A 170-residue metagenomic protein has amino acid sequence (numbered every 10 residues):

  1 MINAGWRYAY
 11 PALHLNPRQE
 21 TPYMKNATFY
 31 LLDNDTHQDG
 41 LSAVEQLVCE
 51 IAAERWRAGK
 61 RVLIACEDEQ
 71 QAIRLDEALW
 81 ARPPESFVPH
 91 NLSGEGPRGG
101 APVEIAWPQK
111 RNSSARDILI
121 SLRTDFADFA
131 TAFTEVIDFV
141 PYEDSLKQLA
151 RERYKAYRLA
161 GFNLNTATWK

Functional and structural regions predicted by a protein language model:
I2-G5, A9-T21: N-terminal polybasic/positive-inside topogenic patches
P17-E67: Long, hydrophobic N-terminal alpha-helical segment
Q38-L41, E45, Q71, V88-L92 (+1 more regions): Short Lys/Arg-rich amphipathic alpha-helical segments
K60-R61, R116-D117, T134: Short coil/turn segments at beta-strand junctions that form active-site/ligand-binding loops
A65-D68, A106-P108, I120-R123: Short His-Asn-centered micro-motif
L75-S113: Helix-adjacent hinge/juxtasegments
N112-R116, S121-A130: SF2 helicase motor core recognition
T134-K170: Glycine-rich, aromatic-bearing surface loops/beta-hairpins
